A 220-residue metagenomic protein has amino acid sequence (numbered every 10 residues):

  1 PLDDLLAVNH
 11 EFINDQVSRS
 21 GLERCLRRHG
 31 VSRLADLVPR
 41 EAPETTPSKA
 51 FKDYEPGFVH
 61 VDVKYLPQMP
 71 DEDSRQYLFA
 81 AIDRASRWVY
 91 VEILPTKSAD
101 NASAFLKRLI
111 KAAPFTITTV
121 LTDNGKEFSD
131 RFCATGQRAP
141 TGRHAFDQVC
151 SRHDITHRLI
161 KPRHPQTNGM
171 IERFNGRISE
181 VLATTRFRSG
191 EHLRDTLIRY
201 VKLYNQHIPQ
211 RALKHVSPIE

Functional and structural regions predicted by a protein language model:
P1, P114-F115, P209: Proline-centered flexible-loop/turn and helix-kink motifs
P1-P67, K126, C133-D147, S217-I219: Basic, flexible linker segments flanking DNA-binding modules in nucleic acid-interacting mobile-element proteins
Q16, S32, H60-A80, A85-I198 (+1 more regions): RNase H-like DDE/DDD metal-dependent nuclease/strand-transfer catalytic core used by mobile genetic elements
S20-G21, F187, D195-E220: Charged, gly/pro-enriched flexible loop segments at helix/strand junctions
